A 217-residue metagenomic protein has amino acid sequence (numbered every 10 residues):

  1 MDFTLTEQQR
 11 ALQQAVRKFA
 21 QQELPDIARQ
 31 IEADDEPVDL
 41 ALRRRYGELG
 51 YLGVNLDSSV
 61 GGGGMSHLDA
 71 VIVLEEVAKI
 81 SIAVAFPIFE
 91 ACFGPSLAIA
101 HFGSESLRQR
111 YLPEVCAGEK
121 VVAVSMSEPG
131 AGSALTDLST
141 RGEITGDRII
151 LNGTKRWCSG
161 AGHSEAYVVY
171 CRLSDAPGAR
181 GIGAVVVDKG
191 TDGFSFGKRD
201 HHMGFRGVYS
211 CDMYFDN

Functional and structural regions predicted by a protein language model:
M1-P87, Q109-R110, E114-A117: Amphipathic, small/basic residue-rich leader segments at the start of a protein or domain
Q9, A20, G50, D57 (+7 more regions): Buried hydrophobic positions in well-ordered alpha/beta secondary-structure cores of metabolic enzymes
A85-S106, G132-L135: N-terminal glycine-rich flavin-associated loop
I88, G130-S133, W157-G160, L173-A176 (+1 more regions): Short Gly/Pro-enriched turn/cap motifs at secondary-structure boundaries
G118-M126: A short, Trp-centered hydrophobic/proline-enriched beta-strand micro-motif
D137, G190-N217: Flexible, small-/acidic-enriched active-site or ligand-binding loops
T140-E143: A structural signal for short hydrophobic beta-strand segments in well-ordered beta-sheet cores
R148, N152-F196: A short core secondary-structure module
